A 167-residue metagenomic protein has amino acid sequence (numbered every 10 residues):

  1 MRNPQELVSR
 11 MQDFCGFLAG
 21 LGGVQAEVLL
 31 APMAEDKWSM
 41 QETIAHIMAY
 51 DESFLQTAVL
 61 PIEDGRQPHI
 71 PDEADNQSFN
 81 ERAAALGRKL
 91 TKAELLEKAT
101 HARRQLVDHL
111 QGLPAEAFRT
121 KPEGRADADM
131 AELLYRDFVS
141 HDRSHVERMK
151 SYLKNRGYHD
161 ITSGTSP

Functional and structural regions predicted by a protein language model:
M1, A84-K89, D127-A131: A short, mixed-charge helix-start or loop-turn motif at secondary-structure junctions
M1-E27, A49-L60, D137-S140: Alpha-helical bundle segments that constitute or directly flank the non-heme di-iron/ferroxidase center
R2-S9, D64-R66, E94, L133: Solvent-exposed interaction patches of small proteins and small membrane subunits
P4, M11, D36-M40, I47 (+1 more regions): Hydrophobic alpha-helical segments and helix-packing faces
V8, A19, Q41-I44, L96 (+4 more regions): Non-transmembrane alpha-helical segments in soluble domains of secreted/periplasmic/extracellular proteins
R10, F14, S78-F118: Acidic/histidine-rich alpha-helical segments that form the ligand environment of transition-metal centers
F17-V24, S53, T57-L60, Q105 (+4 more regions): Amphipathic, soluble alpha-helical interaction motifs
L29-S78, T120-P167: Short, contiguous alpha-helical
